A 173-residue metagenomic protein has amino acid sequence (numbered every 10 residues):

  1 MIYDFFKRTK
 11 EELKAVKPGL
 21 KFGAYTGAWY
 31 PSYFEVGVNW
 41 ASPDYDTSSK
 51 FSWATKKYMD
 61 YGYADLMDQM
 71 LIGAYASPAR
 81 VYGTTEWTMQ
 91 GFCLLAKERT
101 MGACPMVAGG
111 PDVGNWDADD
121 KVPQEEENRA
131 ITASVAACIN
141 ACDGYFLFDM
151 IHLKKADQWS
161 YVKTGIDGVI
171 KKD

Functional and structural regions predicted by a protein language model:
I2, F51-W53, M89, E127-N128: A conditional alpha-helix N-cap/helix-loop micro-motif detector
I2-E12, F92, S134: Alpha-helical packing segments of well-folded alpha/beta enzyme cores
A15-T85: Substrate-binding cleft/loops of secretory-pathway carbohydrate-active enzymes
Y58-D173: Substrate-binding cleft of secreted/luminal carbohydrate-active enzymes
